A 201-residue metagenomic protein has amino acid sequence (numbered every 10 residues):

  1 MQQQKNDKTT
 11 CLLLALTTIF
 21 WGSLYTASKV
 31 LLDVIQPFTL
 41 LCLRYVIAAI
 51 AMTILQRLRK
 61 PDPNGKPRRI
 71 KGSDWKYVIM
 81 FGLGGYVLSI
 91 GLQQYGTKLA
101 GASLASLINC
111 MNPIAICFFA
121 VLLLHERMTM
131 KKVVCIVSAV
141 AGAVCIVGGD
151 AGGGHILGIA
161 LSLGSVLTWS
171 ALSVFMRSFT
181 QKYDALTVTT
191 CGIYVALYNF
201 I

Functional and structural regions predicted by a protein language model:
M1-C42, A151-S178, Y183, L197-F200: Glycine-/small-residue-enriched transmembrane alpha-helix faces in small-molecule transporters and effluxers
I19-F20, L24-Y25, T53-N109, C145: Specific transmembrane alpha-helical segments of multi-pass solute transporters/efflux pumps, especially DMT/EamA
G22, C42, V46-I50, A115 (+3 more regions): Small-residue-rich packing faces within the transmembrane alpha-helices of Major Facilitator Superfamily
S23, V30, I54-R57, V87 (+7 more regions): Membrane-interface helix caps of multi-pass small-molecule transporters
T39-I50, Q93-R127, V133, S165: Specific alpha-helical transmembrane segments that line the substrate/conduction pathway and gating interfaces
L41-L43, I90, L104-I114, S173-Y198: Helix-helix packing/entry segments at the starts of transmembrane helices
M52, F119, M128-G148, V166-L167 (+1 more regions): Hydrophobic transmembrane alpha-helices of multi-pass small-molecule transport proteins
S73-F81, M128-V140, G158-S162, Y183-I193: Cytoplasmic-side transmembrane-helix entry/capping segments in multi-pass membrane proteins
